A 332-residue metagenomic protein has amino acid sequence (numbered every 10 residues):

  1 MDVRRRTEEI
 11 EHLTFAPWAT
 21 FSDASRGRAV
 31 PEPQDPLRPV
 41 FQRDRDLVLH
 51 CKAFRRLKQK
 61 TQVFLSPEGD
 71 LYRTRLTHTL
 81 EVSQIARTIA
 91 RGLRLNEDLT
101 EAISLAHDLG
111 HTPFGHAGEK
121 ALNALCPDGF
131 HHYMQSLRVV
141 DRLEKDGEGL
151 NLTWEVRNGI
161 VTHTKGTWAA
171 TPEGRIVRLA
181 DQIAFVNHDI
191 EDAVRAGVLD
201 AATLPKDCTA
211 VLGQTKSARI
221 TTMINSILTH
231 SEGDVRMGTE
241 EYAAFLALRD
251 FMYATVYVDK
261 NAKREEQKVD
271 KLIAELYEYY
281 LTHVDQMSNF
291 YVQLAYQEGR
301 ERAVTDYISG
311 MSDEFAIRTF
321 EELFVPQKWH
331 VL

Functional and structural regions predicted by a protein language model:
M1-T79, S83-I89, N96-E97, G129-L332: Histidine-centered, transition-metal-coordinating active-site segments
R91, K120-A124, V194: Residues in and immediately flanking transmembrane alpha helices
L99, I103, D108-D146: A generic, well-ordered mixed alpha/beta core segment in the N-terminal half of proteins
